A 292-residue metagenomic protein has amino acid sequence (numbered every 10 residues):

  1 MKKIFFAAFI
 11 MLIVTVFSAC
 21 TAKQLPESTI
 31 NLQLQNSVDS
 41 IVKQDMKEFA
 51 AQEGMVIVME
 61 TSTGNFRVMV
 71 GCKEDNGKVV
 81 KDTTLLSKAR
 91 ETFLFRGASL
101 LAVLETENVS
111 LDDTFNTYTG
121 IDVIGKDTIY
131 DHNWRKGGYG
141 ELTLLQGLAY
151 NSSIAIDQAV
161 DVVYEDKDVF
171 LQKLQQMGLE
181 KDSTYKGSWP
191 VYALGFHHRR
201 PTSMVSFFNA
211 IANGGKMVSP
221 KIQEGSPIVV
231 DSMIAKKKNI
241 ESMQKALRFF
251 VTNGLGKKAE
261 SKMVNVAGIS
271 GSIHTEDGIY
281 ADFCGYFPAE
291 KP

Functional and structural regions predicted by a protein language model:
M1-T84, K88-A89, N108-D112, V169-Q176: Periplasmic/cell-envelope proteins involved in peptidoglycan metabolism and beta-lactam response
V38, G64, S87-T117, G147 (+2 more regions): Active-site SXXK
M59-D75, T106-V109, G120-I121, Y150-S153 (+3 more regions): Glycine-rich, acidic and aromatic/proline-enriched surface loops and short helix-turn segments that act as binding
S62, V109-F170, V229-S242: Conserved catalytic neighborhood of penicillin-recognizing serine enzymes
V70, L86-L94, E180-V229: Active-site-proximal helix/loop microenvironment of the serine DD-peptidase/beta-lactamase transpeptidase fold
K81, L104-G125, G215-E224: Short, well-structured active-site flanking segments
K126-G140, V163-S203: Mid-domain, small-residue-enriched loop/turn segments at the edges of structured enzyme/sensor domains
S219-P220, E224-P292: Conserved SxxK-family serine transpeptidase/carboxypeptidase catalytic domain of penicillin-binding proteins
